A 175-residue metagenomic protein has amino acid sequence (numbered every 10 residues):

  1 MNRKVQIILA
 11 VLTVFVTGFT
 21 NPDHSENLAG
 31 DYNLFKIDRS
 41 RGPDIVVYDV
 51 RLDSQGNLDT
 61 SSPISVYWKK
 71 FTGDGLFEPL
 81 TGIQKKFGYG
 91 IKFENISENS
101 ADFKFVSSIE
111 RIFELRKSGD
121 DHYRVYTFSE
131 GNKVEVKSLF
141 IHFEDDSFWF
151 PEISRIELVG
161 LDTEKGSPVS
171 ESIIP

Functional and structural regions predicted by a protein language model:
M1-E26: Bacterial Sec-dependent N-terminal signal peptides
T13, T17, N33, V46 (+7 more regions): Short non-domain terminal segments
T20-Q84, S167-S170: N-terminal export/targeting and maturation segments
K36, V46-R51, N57, S65-Y67 (+6 more regions): Ser/Thr- (and often Asn-) enriched beta-sheet segments in non-cytosolic proteins
S62-E135: Mature extracytoplasmic domains of secretory-pathway proteins
F105-P175: Extracytoplasmic electrostatic interaction patches
